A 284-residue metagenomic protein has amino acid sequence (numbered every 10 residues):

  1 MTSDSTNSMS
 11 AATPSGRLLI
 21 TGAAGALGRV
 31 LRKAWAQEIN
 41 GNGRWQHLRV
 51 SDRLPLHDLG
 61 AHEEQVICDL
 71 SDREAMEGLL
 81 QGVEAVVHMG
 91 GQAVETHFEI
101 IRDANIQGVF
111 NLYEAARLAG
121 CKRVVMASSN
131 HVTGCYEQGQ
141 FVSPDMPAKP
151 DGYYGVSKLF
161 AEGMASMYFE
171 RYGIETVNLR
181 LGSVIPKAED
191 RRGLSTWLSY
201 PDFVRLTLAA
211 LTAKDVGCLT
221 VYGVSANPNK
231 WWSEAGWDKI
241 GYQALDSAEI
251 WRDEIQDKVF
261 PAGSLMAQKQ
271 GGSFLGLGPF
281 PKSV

Functional and structural regions predicted by a protein language model:
S15-G41: N-terminal Rossmann NAD(P)H-binding glycine-rich loop of SDR-like oxidoreductase domains
N40-H57: Conserved glycine-rich Rossmann-like NAD(P)H-binding loop of the short-chain dehydrogenase/reductase
H57, E63-A104: NAD(P)H-binding glycine-rich loop region in Rossmannoid oxidoreductase-like domains and their noncatalytic homologs
H57, T220, A226-Q243, S247 (+1 more regions): Conserved C-terminal active-site "lid" loop/helix of NAD(P)H-dependent oxidoreductases that clamps the redox cofactor
S71, I100-N111, A119, A148 (+2 more regions): Glycine-rich NAD(P)-binding loop of the Rossmann-fold in SDR/ketoreductase-type enzymes
D103, E137-T176: Catalytic helix-loop patch of NAD(P)-dependent Rossmann-fold dehydrogenases
N111-K149: Conserved Rossmann-fold NAD(P)-dependent oxidoreductase catalytic core, especially the SDR/UDP-sugar
L181-K187, W197-C218, A226: Alpha-helical substrate-binding/gating segment
